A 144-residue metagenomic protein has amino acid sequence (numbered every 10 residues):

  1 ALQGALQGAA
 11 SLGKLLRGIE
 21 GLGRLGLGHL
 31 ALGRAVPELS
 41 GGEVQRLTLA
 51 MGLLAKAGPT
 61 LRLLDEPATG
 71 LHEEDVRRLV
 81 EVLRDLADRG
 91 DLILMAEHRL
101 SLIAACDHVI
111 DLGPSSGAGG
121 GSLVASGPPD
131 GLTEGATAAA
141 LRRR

Functional and structural regions predicted by a protein language model:
A1-R144: Conserved phosphate-binding elements of NTP-dependent enzyme cores
